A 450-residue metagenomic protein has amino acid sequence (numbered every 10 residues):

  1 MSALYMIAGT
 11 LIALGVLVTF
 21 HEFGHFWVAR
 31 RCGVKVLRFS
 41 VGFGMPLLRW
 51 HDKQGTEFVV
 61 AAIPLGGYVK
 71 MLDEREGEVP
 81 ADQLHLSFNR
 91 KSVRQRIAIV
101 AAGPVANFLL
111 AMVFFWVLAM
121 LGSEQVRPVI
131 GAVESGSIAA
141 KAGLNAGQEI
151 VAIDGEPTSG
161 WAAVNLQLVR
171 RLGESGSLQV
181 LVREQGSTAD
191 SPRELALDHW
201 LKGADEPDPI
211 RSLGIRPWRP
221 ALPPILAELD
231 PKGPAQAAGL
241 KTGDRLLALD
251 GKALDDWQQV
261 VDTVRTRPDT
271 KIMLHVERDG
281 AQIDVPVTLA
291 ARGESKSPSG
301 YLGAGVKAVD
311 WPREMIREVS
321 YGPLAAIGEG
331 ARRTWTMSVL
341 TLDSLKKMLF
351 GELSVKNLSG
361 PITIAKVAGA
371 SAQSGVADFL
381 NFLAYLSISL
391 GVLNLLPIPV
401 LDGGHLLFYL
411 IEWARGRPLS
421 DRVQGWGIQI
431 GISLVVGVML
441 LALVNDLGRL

Functional and structural regions predicted by a protein language model:
M1-T10: Feature marks short, highly hydrophobic, charge-poor N-terminal signal-anchor/signal peptide-like helices that anchor
T19, F23-V28, V105, L109 (+2 more regions): Active-site His/Glu-centered metal-binding helix of metallohydrolases
H21-G24, V60, G103, N394 (+2 more regions): Divalent metal-coordination and catalytic microenvironments
R30-A111, R183, D190-L197, K202-D208 (+5 more regions): Membrane-embedded helix-turn/re-entrant segments that form the catalytic/gating core of multi-pass membrane enzymes
R31-G33, F114-A132, V444-L450: Aromatic-capped interface at the extracytoplasmic side of an N-terminal signal-anchor transmembrane helix
L72-A81, F88-K91, G131-H199: Juxtamembrane extramembrane loops of integral membrane proteins
Q83-R94, D208-A248, K252-A253, Q258 (+3 more regions): Functional transmembrane alpha-helices
P128-A132, A139, L222-E228: Short beta-strand segments of a lipoyl-like beta-sandwich/carrier module
